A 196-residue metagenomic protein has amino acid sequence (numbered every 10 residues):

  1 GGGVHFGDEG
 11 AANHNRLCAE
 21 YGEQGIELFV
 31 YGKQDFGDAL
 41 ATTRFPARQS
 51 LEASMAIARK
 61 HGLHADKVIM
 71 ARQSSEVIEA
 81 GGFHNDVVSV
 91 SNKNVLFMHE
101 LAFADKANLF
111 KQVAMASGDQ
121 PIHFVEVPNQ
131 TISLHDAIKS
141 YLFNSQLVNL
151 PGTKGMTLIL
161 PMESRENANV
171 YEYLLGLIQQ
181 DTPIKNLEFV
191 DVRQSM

Functional and structural regions predicted by a protein language model:
G1-M196: The feature marks the mature, well-folded catalytic cores of soluble enzymes
